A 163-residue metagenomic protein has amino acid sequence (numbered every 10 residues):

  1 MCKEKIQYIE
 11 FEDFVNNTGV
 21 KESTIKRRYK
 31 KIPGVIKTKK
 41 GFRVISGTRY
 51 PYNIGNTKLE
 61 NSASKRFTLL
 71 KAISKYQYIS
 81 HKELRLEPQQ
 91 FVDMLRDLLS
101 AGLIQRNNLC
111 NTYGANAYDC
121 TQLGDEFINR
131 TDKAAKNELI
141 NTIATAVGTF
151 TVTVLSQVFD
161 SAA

Functional and structural regions predicted by a protein language model:
M1-E22: Polyanion-binding surface elements
M1-E4, N56-R85, Q89: Short amphipathic alpha-helical interface segments
K21-R28, R85-R106, T112-A115: Short amphipathic alpha-helical interaction segments
Y29-K30, G34-T57: Short helix-start
I36-K39, Q105-L109: Beta-hairpin "wing" of winged helix-turn-helix
G41-G47, N111-C120: Minor-groove-contacting beta-hairpin "wing" of winged helix-turn-helix DNA-binding domains
N56-T57, A115-A146: Short, amphipathic alpha-helical interaction segments positioned at domain boundaries
A135-A163: C-terminal single-pass membrane-anchor helix
